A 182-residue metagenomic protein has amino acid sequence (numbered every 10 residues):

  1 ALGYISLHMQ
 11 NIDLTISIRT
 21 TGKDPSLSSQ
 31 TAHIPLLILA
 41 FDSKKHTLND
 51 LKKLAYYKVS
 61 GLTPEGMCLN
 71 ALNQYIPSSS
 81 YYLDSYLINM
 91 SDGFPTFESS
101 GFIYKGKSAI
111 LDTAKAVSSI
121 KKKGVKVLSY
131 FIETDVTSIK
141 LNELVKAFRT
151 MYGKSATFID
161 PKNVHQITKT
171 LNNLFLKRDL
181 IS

Functional and structural regions predicted by a protein language model:
A1-S182: Acidic, glycine-rich A-domain
